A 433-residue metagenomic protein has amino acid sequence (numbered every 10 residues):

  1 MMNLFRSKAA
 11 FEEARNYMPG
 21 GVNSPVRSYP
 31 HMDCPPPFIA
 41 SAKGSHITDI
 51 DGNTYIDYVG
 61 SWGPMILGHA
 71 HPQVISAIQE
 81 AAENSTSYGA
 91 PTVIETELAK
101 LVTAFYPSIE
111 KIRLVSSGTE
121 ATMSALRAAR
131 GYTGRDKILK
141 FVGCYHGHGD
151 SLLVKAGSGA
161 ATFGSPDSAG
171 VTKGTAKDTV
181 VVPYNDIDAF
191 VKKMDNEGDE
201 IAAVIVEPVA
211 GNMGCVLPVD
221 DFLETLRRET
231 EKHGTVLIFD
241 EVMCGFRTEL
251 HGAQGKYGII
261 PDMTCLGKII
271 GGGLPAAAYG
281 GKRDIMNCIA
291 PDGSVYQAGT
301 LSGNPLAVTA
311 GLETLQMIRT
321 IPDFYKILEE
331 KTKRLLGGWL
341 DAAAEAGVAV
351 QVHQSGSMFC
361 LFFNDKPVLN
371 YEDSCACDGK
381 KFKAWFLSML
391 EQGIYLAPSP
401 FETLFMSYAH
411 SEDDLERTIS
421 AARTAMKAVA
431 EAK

Functional and structural regions predicted by a protein language model:
M1-K433: Conserved N-terminal phosphate-binding loop of PLP-dependent enzymes in the Aspartate aminotransferase
